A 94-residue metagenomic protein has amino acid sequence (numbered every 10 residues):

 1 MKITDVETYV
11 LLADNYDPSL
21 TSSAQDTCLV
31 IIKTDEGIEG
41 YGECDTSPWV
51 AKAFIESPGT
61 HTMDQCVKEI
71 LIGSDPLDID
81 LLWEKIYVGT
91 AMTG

Functional and structural regions predicted by a protein language model:
M1-G94: N-terminal capping/lid subdomain adjacent to the active-site entrance of alpha/beta enzymes
